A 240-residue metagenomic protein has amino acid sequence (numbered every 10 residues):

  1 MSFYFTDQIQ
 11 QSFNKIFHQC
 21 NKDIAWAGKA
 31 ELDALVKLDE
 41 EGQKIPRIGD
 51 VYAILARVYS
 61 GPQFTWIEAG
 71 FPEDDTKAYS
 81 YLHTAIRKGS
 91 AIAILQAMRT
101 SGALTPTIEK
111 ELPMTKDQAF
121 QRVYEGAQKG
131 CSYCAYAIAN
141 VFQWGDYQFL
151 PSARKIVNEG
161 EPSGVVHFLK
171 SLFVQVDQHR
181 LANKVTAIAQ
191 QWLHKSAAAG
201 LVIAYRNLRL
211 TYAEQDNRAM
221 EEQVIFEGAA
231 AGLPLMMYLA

Functional and structural regions predicted by a protein language model:
M1-P46: N-terminal alpha-helical interaction modules that lie
K15, I48, L55, A97 (+4 more regions): Structural register within alpha-helical repeat arrays
D23-I24, D39-Y52, Y59-Q63, I67-E68 (+9 more regions): Short helix-capping/linker turns of helical repeat alpha-solenoids
E41, T84-A85, E125-G126, K195-S196 (+1 more regions): Canonical positions in the second alpha-helix
A56, S60-P72, M98-P113, A139-R154 (+2 more regions): Short coil/turn linking the two alpha-helices of tandem helical-hairpin repeats
